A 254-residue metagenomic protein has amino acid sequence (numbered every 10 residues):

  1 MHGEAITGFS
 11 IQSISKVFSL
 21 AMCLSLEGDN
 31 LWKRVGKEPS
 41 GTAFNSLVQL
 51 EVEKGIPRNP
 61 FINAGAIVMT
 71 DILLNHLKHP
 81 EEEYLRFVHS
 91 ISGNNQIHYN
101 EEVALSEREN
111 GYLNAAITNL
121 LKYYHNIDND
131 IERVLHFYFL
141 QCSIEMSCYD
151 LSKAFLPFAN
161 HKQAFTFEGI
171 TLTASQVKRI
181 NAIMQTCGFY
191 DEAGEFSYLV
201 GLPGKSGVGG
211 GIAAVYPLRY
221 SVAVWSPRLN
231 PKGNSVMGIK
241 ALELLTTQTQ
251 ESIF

Functional and structural regions predicted by a protein language model:
M1-Q12: Short pre-catalytic segments that frame enzyme active sites
A5, I72, C142, Y216 (+1 more regions): Fold-independent oxyanion-binding glycine-rich loops and adjacent beta-strand/coil segments at enzyme active sites
S10-D29, A154, V222: Active-site SXXK
I11-V17, I62-A66, G111-N114, C148-L151 (+1 more regions): Short alpha-helical patches at coil-to-helix transitions and adjacent helical residues in well-structured domains
L20-A21, A66-T70, L85, T118-K122 (+6 more regions): Predominant activation on well-ordered alpha-helical scaffold segments within soluble catalytic domains
C23-Q141: Active-site-adjacent helix/loop patches that line small-molecule binding or acyl-intermediate pockets
K78, R108, I117-R179, N230-S235: Penicillin-binding protein/beta-lactamase superfamily catalytic region
H161-F254: Structured C-terminal helix/loop/strand segments within mature extracytoplasmic catalytic/sensor domains
